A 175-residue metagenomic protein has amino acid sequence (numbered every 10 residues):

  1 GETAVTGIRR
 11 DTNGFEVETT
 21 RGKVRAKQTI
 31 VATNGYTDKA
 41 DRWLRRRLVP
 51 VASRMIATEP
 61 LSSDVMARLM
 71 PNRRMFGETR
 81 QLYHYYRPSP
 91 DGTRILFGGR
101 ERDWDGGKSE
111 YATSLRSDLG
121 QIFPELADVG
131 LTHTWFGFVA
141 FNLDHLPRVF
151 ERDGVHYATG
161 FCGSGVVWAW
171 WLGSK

Functional and structural regions predicted by a protein language model:
G1-T6: A conserved beta-strand/loop element that lines the FAD pocket in flavoprotein oxidoreductases
G7-R10, G14, K23-D153: Active-site substrate-recognition segment that forms the wall of the catalytic cavity or substrate channel
R148, G154-K175: Conserved mid-domain beta->alpha element of the FAD-binding
